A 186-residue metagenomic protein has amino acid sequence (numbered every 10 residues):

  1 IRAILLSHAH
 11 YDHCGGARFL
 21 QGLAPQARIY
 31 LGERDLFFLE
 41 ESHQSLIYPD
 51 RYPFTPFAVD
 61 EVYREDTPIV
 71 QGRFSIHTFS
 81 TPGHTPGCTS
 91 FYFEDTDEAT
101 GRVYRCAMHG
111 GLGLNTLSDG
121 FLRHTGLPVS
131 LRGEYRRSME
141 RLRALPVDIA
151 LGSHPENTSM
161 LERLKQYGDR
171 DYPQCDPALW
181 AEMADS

Functional and structural regions predicted by a protein language model:
I1, A24-R28, F74-S75, V103 (+1 more regions): Loop/turn elements at helix/coil->beta-strand transitions in domains of secreted/extracellular proteins
I1-H10, I29-G32, S80-P82, M108-G110 (+2 more regions): Active-site neighborhood of phospho(di)ester-bond hydrolases with catalytic His/Asp-centered motifs
I1-P68, R170, M183: Active-site HxH/HxHxD metal-binding segment of metal-dependent hydrolases
R2, N115-L127: Short, basic, glycine/proline-bearing loop/turn elements
A9-G15, L36-L39, P86-C88, L114-S118 (+1 more regions): Active-site environment of divalent metal-dependent phosphoester hydrolases
G15, F19-L23, P56-L117, R137: Catalytic core of the metallo-beta-lactamase
E33-S80, T85-P86, L122-P146: Metallo-beta-lactamase
A99-G101, L114, P128-S186: Divalent-metal (often Zn2+) His-rich catalytic cores of metallo-beta-lactamase-fold enzymes
